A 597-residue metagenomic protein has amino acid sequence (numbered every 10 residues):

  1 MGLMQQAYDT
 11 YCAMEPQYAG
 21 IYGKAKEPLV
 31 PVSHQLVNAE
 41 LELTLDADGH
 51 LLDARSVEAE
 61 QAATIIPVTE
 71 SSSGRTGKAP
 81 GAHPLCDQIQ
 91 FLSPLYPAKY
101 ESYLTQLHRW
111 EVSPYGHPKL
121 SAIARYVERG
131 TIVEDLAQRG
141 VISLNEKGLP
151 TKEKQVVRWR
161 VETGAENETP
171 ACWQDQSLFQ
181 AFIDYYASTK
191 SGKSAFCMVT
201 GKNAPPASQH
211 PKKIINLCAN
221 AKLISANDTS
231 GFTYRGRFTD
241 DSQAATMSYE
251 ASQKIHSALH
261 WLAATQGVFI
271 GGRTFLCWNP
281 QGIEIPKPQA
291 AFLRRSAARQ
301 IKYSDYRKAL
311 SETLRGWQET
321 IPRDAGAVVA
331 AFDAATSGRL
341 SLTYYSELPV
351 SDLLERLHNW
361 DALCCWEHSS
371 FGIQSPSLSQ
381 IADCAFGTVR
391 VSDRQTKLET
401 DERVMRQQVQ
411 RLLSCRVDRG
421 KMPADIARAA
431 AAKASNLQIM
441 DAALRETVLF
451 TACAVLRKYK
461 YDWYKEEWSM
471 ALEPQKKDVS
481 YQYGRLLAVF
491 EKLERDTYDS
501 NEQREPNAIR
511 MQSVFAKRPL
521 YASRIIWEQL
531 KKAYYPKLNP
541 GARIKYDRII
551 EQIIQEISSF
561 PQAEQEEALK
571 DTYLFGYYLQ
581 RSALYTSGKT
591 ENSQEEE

Functional and structural regions predicted by a protein language model:
M1-K190, N227, F232-E597: Conserved phosphate-interacting/catalytic interface
S194, N220: Residues immediately within or flanking Cys/His clusters that coordinate Zn2+ in small zinc-binding modules
T200-K202: Short Cys/His-rich metal-coordination motifs, predominantly Zn2+-binding knuckles/fingers
A207-I214: Short cysteine/histidine-rich zinc-coordinating motifs and their immediately flanking basic loops
